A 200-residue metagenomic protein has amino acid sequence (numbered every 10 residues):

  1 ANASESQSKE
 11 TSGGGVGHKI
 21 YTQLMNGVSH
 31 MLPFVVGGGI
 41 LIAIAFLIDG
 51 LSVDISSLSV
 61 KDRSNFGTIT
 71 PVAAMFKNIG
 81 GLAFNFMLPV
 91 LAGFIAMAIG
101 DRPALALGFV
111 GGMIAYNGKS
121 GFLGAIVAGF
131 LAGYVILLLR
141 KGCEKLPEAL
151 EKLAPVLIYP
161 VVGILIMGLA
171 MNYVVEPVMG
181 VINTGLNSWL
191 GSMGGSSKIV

Functional and structural regions predicted by a protein language model:
N2-V200: Signature of multi-pass transmembrane helix bundles
